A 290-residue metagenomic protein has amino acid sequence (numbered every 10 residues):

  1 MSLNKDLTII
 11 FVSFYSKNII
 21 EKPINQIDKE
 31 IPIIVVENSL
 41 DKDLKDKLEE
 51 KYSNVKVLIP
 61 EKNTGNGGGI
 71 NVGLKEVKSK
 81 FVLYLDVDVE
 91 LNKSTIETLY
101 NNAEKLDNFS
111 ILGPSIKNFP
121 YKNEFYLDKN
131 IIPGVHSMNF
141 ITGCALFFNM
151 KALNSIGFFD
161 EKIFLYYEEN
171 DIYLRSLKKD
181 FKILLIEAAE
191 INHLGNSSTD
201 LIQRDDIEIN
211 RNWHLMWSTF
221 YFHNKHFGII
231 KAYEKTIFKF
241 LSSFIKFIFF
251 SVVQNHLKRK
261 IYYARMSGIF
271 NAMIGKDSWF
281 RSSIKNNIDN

Functional and structural regions predicted by a protein language model:
F11-K29: Short, well-formed alpha-helical segments that are part of the catalytic scaffolds of diverse glycosyltransferases
Q26, E37-D46: A conserved acidic beta->alpha catalytic loop
P60-V77: Glycine-rich, basic loop-to-helix element that forms the pyrophosphate-binding segment of sugar-nucleotide handling
V82: Short aromatic/hydrophobic "clamp" motif used to bind/position activated sugar donors
K93-E124: Conserved donor NDP-sugar-binding/catalytic core segment of glycosyltransferases
I131-F148: A recurrent flexible, glycine/aromatic-enriched loop bordering the glycosyltransferase active site that acts as
A145-F148, A152-G157, K162-E190: A short, conserved alpha-helix in the catalytic core of glycosyltransferases
N210-S218, I229-N290: Non-catalytic, C-terminal membrane-associated alpha-helical segments of glycosyltransferases
